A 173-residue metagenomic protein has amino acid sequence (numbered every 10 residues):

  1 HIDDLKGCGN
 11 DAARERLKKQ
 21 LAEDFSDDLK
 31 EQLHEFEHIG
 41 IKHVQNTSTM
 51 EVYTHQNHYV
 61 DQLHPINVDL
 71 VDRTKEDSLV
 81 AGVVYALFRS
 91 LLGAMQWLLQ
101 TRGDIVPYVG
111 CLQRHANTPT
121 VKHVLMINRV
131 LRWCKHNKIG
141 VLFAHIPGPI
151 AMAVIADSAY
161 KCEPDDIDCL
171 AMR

Functional and structural regions predicted by a protein language model:
H1-F25, V44-E51, R114-V121: Catalytic palm subdomain of template-directed nucleic-acid polymerases, centered on the conserved carboxylate motif
H1-G9, L33-V44, V60, A94-M95 (+2 more regions): Catalytic palm active-site di-aspartate
A13, F25, L29, G103 (+1 more regions): Eukaryotic basic, amphipathic alpha-helical target segments in cytosolic regions
Q20, K30-Q32, V44, G140: Residue-level detector of intrinsically disordered/flexible regions characterized by low predicted structural confidence
E23-E35, I66-L70: Short secondary-structure junctions
K30-L33, N46-M50, P164: Intrinsically disordered, low-complexity coil segments
M50, H55-R173: Divalent metal-binding acidic/histidine catalytic loops
